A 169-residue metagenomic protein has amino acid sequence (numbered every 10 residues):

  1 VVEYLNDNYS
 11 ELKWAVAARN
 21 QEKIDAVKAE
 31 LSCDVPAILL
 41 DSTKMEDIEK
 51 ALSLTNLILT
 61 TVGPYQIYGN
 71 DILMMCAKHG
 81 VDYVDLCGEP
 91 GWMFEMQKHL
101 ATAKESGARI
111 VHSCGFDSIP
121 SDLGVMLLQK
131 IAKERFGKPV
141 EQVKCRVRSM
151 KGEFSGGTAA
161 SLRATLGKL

Functional and structural regions predicted by a protein language model:
V1-Y9: N-terminal Rossmann NAD(P)H-binding glycine-rich loop of SDR-like oxidoreductase domains
S10-K23: Conserved glycine-rich Rossmann-like NAD(P)H-binding loop of the short-chain dehydrogenase/reductase
V27-D34: Short, conserved SAM-binding/catalytic segment of Class I S-adenosyl-L-methionine-dependent methyltransferases
I38-Y68: Conserved Rossmann-fold cofactor-binding substructure of NAD(P)-dependent oxidoreductases
P64, M74-M93: ADP-ribose/adenylate-binding Rossmann-like module
L86-A108: Rossmann-fold NAD(P)-binding glycine/threonine-rich loop
V111-D117, S121-L169: Conserved anion/nucleotide-ligand pocket segment
